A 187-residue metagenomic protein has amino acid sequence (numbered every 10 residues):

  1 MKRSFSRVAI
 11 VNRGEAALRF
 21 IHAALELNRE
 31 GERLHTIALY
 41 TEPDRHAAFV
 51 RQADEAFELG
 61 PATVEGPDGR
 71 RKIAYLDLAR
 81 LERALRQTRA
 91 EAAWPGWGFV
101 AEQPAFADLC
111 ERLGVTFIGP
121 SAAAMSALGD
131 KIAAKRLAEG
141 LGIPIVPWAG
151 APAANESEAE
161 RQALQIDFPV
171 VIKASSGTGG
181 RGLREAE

Functional and structural regions predicted by a protein language model:
M1-E187: N-terminal beta-alpha lobe that positions the nucleotide/phosphoryl donor in ATP/NTP-coupled carboxylate activation
